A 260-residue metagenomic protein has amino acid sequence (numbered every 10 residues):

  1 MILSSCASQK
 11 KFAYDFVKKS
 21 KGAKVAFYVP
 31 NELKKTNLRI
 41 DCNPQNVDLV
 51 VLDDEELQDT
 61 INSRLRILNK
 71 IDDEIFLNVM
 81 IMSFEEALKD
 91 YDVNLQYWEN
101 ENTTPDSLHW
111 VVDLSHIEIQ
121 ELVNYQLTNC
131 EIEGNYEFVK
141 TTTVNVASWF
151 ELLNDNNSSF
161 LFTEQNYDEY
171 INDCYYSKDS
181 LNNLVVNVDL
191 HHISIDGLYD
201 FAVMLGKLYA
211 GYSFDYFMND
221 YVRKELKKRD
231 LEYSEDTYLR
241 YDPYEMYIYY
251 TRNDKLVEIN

Functional and structural regions predicted by a protein language model:
C6-E86, R223-N260: A structural "domain/chain start" motif
V50-E55, T128-N135, Y175-N187: A subset of solvent-exposed loop/turn segments in beta-rich extracellular surface proteins, enriched in glycine
S63-K70, L153-K227: Short secondary-structure boundary motifs at beta->alpha junctions and helix caps
E85-V93: Sec-exported extracytoplasmic/periplasmic mature domains
V93-P105: Short beta-strand->alpha-helix linker/helix-N-cap micro-motif that forms a surface specificity/interaction loop
T104-Q165, Y170, D254-N260: Surface-exposed short loop/turn segments
